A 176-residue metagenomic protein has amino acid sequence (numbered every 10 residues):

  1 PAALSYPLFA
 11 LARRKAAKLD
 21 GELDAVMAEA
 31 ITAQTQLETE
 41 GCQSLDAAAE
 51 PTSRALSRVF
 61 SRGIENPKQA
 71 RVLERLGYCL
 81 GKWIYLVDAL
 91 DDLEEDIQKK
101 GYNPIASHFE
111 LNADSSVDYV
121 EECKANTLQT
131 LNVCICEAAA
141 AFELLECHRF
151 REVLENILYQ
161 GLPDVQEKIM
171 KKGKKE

Functional and structural regions predicted by a protein language model:
P1-T52, L56-R58, R62-R75, K82 (+5 more regions): Acidic catalytic motifs of isoprenoid enzymes
